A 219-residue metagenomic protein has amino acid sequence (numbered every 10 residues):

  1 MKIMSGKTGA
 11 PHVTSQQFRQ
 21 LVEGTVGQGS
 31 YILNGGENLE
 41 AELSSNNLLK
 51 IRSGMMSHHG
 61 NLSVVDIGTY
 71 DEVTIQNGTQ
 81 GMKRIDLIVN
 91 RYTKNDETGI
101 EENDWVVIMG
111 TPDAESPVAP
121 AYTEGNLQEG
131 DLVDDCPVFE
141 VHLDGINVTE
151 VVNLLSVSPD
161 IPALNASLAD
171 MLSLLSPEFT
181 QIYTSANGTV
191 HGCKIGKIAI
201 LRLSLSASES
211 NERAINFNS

Functional and structural regions predicted by a protein language model:
K2-R84: Glycine-rich, flexible loop motifs
G6-K7, S53-L175: Beta-strand-rich solenoidal segments
L39, N47, F139, G188-H191: Residue-level detector of beta-strand structural context in well-folded domains
A41-L43, M82, G99, G130-V133 (+3 more regions): A generic structural signal for short, solvent-exposed coil/turn residues that cap or connect secondary-structure
E42-S44, R52, H59, G68 (+5 more regions): A structural detector for beta-sheet-dominated domains
N46, P117, N211-A214: A short, polar/proline- and glycine-enriched secondary-structure boundary/capping micro-motif
R84-V89, P177-Q181, S185-S219: Beta-rich globular "head" domains
